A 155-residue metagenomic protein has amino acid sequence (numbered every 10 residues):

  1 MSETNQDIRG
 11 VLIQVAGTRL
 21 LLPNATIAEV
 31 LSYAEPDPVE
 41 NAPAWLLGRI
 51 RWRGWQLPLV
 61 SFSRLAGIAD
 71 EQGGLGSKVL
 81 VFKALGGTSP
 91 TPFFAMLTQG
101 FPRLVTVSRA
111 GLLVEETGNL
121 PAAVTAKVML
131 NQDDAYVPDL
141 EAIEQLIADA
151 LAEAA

Functional and structural regions predicted by a protein language model:
M1-A155: An acidic, low-aromatic, low-complexity terminal/linker signal
